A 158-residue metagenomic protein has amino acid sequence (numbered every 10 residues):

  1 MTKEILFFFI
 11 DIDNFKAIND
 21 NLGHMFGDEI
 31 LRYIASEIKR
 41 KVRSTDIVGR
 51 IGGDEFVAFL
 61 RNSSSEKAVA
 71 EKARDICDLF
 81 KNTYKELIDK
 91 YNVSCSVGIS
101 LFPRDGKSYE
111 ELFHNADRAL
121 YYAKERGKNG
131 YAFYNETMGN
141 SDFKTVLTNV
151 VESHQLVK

Functional and structural regions predicted by a protein language model:
M1, L156-K158: Amphipathic HAMP/coiled-coil signal-transducing linker helices that couple sensory inputs to cytosolic output domains
M1-L6, D13-R43, G49-G53, V57-A58 (+3 more regions): Conserved long alpha-helical elements within nucleotide-processing catalytic cores of c-di-GMP signaling and class III
F7, F56, C95-I99: A structural signal for short, well-ordered beta-strand segments
F7-F9, F133: Core hydrophobic beta-sheet residues of small sensory/regulatory alpha/beta domains, primarily PAS-family
I12, G53, K128, E136: ATP/adenylate-binding site constellation spanning eukaryotic-like Ser/Thr protein kinases, ABC-transporter
D46-I47, Y84: Glycine-rich ATP-lid/hinge loop adjacent to the conserved G-boxes
V48, L79, K90, S96-R126 (+1 more regions): Cyclic nucleotide signaling catalytic output domains
I51, E86-I88: Structural motif
